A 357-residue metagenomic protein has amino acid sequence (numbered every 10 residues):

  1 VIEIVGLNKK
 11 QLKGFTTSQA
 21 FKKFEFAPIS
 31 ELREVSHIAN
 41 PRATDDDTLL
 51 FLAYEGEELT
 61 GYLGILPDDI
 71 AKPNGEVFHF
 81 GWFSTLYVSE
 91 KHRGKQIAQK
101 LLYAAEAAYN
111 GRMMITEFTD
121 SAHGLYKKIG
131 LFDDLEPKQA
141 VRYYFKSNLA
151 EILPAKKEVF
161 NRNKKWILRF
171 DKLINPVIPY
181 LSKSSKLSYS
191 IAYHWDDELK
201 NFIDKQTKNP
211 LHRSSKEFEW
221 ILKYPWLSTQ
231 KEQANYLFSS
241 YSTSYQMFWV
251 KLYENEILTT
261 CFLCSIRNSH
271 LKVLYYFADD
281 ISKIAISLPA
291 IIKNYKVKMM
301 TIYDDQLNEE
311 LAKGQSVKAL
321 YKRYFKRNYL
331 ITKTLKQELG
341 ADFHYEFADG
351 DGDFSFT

Functional and structural regions predicted by a protein language model:
V1-E3: Extreme N-terminal starter segment of soluble prokaryotic enzymes
V5-N8, L12-E55, D134-I266: Amide-forming acyltransferase catalytic core, primarily the GNAT-like/NAT-type and related acyltransferase folds
P41-A43, L49, L63-E76, G111: An N-terminal, globular interaction/scaffold subdomain
F51, G61-L63, G81, L86 (+1 more regions): Conserved GNAT-family N-acetyltransferase fold
G56, I65-P73, C264-N268: Acetyl-CoA-dependent GNAT
V77-E90, R267-D279: Conserved acetyl-CoA binding element of GNAT-fold acetyltransferases
V88-A108, D280-K293: Conserved acetyl-CoA-binding loop-helix of GNAT-fold acetyltransferases
R112-L168, Y224-P225, A234-S240, M247-F248 (+2 more regions): Active-site/acyl-donor-binding loops of N-acyltransferases
